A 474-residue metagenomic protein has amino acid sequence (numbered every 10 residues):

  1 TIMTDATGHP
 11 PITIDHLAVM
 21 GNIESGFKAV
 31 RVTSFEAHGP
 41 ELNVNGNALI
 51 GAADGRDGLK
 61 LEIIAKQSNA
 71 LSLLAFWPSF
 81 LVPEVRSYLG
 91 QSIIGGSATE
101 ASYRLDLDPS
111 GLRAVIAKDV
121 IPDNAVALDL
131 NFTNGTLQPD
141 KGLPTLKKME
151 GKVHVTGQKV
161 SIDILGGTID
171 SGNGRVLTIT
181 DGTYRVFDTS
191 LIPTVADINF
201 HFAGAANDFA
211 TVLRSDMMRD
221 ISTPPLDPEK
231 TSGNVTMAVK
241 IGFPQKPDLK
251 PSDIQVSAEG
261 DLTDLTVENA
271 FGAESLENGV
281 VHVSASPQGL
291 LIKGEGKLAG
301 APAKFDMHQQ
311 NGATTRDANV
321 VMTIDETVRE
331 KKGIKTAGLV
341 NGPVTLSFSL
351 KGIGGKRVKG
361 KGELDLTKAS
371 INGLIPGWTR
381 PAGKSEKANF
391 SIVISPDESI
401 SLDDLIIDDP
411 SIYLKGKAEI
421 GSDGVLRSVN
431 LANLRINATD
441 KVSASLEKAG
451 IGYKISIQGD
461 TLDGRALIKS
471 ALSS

Functional and structural regions predicted by a protein language model:
T1-L17, I23-V30, L42-I169, G174-D403 (+1 more regions): Membrane-proximal interfacial segments on either side of biological membranes
I407-S411: A short, well-structured beta->alpha microelement
